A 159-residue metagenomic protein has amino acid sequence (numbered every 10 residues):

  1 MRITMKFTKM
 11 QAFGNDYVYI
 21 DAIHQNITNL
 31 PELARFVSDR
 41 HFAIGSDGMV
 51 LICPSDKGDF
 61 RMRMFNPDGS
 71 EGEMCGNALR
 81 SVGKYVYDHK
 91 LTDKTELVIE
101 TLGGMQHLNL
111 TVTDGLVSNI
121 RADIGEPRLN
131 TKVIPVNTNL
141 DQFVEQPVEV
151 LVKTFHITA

Functional and structural regions predicted by a protein language model:
M1-M74, L79-A159: Active-site proximal loop and beta-alpha junction motif in alpha/beta enzyme cores
